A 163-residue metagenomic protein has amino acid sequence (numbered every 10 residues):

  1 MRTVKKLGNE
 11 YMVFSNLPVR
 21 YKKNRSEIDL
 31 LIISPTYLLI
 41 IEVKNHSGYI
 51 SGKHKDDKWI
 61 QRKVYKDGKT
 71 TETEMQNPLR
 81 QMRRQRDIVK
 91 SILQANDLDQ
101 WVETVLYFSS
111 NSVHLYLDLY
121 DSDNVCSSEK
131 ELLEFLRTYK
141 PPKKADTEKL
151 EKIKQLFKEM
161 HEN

Functional and structural regions predicted by a protein language model:
M1-S26, I32-L38, K44-G52, I60-N163: Surface-exposed interaction regions that form or flank ligand-binding interfaces
K55: A contiguous binding-surface segment within folded domains or other stable secondary-structure elements
